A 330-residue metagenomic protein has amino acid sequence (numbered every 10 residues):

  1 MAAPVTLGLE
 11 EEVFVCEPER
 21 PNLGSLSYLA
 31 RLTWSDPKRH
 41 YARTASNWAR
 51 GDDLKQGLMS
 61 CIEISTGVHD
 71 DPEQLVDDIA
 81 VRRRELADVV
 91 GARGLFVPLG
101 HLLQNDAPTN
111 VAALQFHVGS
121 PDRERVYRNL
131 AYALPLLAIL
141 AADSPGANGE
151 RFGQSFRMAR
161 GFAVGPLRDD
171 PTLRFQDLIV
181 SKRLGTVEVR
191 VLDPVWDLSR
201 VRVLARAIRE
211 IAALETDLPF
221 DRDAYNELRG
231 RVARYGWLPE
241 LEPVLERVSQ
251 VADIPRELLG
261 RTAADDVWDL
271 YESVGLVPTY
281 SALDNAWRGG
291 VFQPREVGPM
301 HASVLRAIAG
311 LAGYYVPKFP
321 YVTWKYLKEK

Functional and structural regions predicted by a protein language model:
M1-R93, D106, D143-K330: C-terminal accessory/tail domains of diverse enzymes
R93-L114, V118-L167: Metal-dependent DNA replication initiation modules
